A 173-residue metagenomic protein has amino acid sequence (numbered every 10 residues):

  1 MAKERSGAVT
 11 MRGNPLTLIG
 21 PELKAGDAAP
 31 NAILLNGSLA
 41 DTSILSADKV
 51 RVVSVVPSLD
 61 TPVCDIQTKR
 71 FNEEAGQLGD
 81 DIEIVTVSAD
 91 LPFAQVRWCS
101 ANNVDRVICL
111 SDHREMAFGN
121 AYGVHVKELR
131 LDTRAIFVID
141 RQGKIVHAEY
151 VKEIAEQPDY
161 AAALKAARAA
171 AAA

Functional and structural regions predicted by a protein language model:
M1-A173: Chalcogenol-based redox active-site neighborhoods
